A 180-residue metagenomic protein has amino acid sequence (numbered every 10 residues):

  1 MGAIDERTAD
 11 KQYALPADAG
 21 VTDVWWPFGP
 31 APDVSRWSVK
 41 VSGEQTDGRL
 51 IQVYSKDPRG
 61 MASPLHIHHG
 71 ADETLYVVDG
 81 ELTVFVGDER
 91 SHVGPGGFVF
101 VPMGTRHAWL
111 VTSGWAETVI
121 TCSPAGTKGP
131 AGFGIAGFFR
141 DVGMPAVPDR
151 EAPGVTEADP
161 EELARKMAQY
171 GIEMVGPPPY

Functional and structural regions predicted by a protein language model:
M1-L50, P153-Y180: A short, N-terminal "cap"/entry segment at the start of jelly-roll beta-barrel domains of the cupin/DSBH fold
S35-K40, V53-H68: Conserved short histidine dyad/triad with adjacent acidic residue
Q45-T46, E81, D88-R106: Short acidic-glycine-tyrosine-enriched beta hairpin
T46, T83, M103-A136: Ligand-binding loop in jelly-roll beta-barrel domains
Y54, I67, V86-D88, P95 (+2 more regions): Residue-level recognition of conserved beta-strand positions in structured domain cores
M61-S63, H69, E81-L82, T156: Hydrophobic small-molecule pocket/channel-lining residues, especially in calycin-type beta-barrels
G70-L82, G87: Glycine- and acidic-residue-biased ligand/ion/polar-headgroup-sensing regions
G114-E117, F138-P148: Acidic/polar active-site rim loop that often engages polyanionic ligands
